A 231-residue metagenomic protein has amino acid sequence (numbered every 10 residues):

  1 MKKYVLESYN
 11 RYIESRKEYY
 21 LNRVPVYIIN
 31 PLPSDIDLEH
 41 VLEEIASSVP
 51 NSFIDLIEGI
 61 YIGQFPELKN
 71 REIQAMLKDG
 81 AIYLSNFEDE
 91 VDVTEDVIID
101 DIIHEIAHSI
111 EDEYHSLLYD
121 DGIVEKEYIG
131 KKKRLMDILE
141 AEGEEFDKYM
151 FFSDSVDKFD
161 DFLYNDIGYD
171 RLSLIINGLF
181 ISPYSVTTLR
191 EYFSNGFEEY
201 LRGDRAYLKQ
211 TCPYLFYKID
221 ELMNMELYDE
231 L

Functional and structural regions predicted by a protein language model:
M1-P33, Y61-P66, L163-P183, R190 (+1 more regions): Non-catalytic architectural context of zinc metalloproteases
S8, V41-E44, S155-K158, K218: Charge-rich, solvent-exposed alpha-helical interaction surfaces
S15-I82, N86, E90-D96, D120 (+1 more regions): Auxiliary, metal-adjacent structural segments of Zn-dependent hydrolase domains
L38, E95, I99, V186 (+1 more regions): Hydrophobic (often cysteine-bearing) scaffold residues that line and stabilize catalytic clefts of nucleotide/cofactor
D92, V97-I99, E125-G130: A C-terminal-region feature
I99, I103-E125: Catalytic Zn2+-binding segment of zinc metalloproteases
Y128-R171: Low-complexity, serine/threonine/proline-enriched polar segments
D160-L231: Pan-zinc metallopeptidase signature
